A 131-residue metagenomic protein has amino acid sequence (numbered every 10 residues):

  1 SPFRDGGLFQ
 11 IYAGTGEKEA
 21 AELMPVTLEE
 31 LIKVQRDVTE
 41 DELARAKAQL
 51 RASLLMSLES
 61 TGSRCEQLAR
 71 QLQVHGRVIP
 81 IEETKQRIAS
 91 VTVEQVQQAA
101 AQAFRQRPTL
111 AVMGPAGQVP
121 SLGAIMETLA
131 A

Functional and structural regions predicted by a protein language model:
S1-S57, T128-A131: M16/insulysin-pitrilysin zinc metalloprotease superfamily fold
K33, R51-A131: C-terminal regions of mature proteins
